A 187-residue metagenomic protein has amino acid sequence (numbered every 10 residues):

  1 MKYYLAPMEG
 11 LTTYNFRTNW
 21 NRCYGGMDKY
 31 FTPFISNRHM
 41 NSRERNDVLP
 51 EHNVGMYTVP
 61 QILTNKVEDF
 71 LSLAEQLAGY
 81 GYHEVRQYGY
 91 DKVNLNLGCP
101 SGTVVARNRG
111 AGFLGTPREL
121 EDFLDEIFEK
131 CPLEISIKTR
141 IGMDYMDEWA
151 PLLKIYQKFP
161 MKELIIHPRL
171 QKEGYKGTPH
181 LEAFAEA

Functional and structural regions predicted by a protein language model:
M1-A187: Flavin-dependent oxidoreductase catalytic cores
